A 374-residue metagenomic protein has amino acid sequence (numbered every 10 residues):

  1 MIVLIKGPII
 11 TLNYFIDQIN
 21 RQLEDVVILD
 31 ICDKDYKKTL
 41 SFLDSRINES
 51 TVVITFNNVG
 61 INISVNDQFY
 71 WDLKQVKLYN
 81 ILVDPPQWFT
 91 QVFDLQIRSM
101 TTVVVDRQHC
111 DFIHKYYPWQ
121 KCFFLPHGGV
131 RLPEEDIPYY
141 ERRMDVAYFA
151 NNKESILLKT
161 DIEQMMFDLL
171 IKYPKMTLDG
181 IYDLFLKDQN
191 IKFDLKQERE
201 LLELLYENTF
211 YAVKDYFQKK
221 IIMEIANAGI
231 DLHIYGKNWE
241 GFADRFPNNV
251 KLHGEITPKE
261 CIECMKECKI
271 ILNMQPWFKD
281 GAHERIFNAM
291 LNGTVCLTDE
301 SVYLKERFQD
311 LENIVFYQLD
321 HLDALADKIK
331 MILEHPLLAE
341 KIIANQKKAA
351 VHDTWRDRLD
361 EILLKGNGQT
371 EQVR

Functional and structural regions predicted by a protein language model:
V3-K6, I10-D33, R107, Y117 (+2 more regions): Catalytic binding pocket for nucleotide-activated donors in carbohydrate/polymer assembly enzymes
L4-L12, Y116-K279, S301-L304: Nucleotide-sugar donor-binding catalytic core of glycosyltransferases
K6-Y117, V130-E135, H253, P258-E260 (+4 more regions): Extended catalytic core of nucleotide-activated donor transferases of GT-like folds
V27, I54, Y79, T101-V103 (+6 more regions): Hydrophobic/aromatic beta-strand patches that form the interior of the parallel beta-sheet core in alpha/beta enzyme
F93-I97, D136-V146, I329-L333: Short, surface-exposed amphipathic charged segments that create phosphate/polyanion-binding patches used for binding
V373-R374: Long, compositionally biased intrinsically disordered regions
